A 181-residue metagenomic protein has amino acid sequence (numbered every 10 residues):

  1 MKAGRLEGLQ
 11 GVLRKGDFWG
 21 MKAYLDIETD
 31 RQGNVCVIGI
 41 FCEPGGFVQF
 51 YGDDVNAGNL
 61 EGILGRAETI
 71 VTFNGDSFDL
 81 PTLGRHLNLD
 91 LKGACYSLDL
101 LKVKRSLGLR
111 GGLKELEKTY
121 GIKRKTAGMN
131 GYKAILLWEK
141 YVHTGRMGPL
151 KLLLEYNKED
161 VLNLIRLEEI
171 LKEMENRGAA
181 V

Functional and structural regions predicted by a protein language model:
M1-W19: N-terminal accessory regions of nucleic-acid-interacting proteins
R14-D17, R31-V35: Hydrophobic, well-ordered secondary-structure scaffolds
W19-D30, N157: Two-metal-ion RNase H-like nuclease active-site motif
D26-D30, F41, N74-D76, L101: Anionic group-transfer/hydrolysis microenvironments
Q32-G33, D79-T82, I165: Short catalytic/ligand-binding loop motif for oxyanion handling, primarily in non-cytosolic enzymes, centered on
Q32-P44: Short conserved beta-strand segments at catalytic cores or DNA/RNA-binding microdomains of nucleic-acid binding
F47-Y120: Conserved DEDDh/DEDDy metal-dependent 3′-5′ exonuclease domain
G121-V181: Acidic, Mg2+-coordinating catalytic module of metal-dependent nucleases/exonucleases that use a two-metal-ion mechanism
